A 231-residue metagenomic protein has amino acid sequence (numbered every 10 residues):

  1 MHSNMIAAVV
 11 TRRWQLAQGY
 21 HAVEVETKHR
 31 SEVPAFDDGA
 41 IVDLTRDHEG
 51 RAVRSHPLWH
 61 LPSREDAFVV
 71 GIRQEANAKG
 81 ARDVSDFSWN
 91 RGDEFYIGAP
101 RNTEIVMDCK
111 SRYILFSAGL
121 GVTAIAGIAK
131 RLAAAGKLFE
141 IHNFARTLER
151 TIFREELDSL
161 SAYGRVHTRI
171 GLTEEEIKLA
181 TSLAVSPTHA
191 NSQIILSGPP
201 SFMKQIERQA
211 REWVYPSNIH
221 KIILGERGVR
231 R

Functional and structural regions predicted by a protein language model:
H2-E94, A145-T147: Ferredoxin-reductase
R82-R231: FNR/FR-type flavoprotein reductase catalytic core
